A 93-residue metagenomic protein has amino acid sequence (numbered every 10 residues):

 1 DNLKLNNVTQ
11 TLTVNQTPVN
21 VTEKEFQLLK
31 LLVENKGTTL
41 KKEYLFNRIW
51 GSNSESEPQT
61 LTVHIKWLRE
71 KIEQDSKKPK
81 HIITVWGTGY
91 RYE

Functional and structural regions predicted by a protein language model:
D1-T11: Short boundary/linker motifs that mark transitions into or out of structured domains
T11, Q16-H81, V85-T88: Positively charged, aromatic-enriched patches within helix-turn-helix-type DNA-binding elements, predominantly
Y92: HATPase_c (GHKL) ATP-binding subdomain of two-component histidine kinases
